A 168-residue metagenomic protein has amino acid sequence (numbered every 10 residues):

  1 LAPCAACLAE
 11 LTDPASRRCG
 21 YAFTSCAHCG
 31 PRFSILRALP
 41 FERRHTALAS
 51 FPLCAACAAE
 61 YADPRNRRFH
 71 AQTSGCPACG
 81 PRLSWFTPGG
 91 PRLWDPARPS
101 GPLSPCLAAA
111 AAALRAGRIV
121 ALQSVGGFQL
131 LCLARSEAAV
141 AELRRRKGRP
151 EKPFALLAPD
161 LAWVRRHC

Functional and structural regions predicted by a protein language model:
L1-P96: Cys/His-rich short segments
T24, S74, L107, A111 (+2 more regions): Conserved short alpha-helical segments that host acidic/polar catalytic motifs at enzyme active sites
R43-H45, A110-A111, R144-K147: A generic local secondary-structure boundary/capping motif
R98-G101: Intrinsic disorder/low-complexity segments
L103-L107, S136-A139: Amphipathic coiled-coil/heptad-repeat helices and related helical stalk/stem segments that mediate oligomerization
A109-I119: Glycine-rich phosphate/diphosphate-binding loops that line cofactor/substrate pockets in enzymes
I119, G127-C168: A phosphate-binding glycine/aspartate-rich beta-alpha loop in the early core of alpha/beta enzymes
